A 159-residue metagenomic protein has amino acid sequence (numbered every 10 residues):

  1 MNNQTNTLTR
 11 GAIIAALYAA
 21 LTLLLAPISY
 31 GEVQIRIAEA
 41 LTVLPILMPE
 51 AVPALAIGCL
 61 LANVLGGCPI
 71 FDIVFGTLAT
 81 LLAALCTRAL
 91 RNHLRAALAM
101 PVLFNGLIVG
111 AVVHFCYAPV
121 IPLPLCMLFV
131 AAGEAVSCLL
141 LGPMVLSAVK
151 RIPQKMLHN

Functional and structural regions predicted by a protein language model:
M1-P53: Hydrophobic transmembrane alpha-helices
M1-Q4, A56, P119-V120, P124: Juxtamembrane loop-helix boundary motifs flanking transmembrane segments in multi-pass membrane proteins
P27-E32, A40, L60-N159: Membrane-embedded alpha-helical hairpins and interfacial helices in multi-pass inner-membrane proteins
